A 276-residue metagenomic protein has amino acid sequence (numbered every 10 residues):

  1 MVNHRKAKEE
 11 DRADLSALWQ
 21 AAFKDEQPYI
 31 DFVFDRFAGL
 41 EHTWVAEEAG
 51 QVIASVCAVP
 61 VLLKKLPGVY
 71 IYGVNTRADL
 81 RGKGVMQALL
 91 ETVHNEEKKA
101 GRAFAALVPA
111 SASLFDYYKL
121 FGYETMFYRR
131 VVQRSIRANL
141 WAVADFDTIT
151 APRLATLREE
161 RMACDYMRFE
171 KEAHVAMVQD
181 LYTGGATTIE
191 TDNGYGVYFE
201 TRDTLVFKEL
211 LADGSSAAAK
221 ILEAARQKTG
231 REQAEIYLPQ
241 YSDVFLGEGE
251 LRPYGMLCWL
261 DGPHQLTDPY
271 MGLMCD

Functional and structural regions predicted by a protein language model:
M1-H4: Extreme N-terminal starter segment of soluble prokaryotic enzymes
R12, A17-L63, E160-T187: Active-site rim helix/loop that mediates acceptor-substrate recognition in acyltransferases
V45, Q51-P60, G68-N75, A106 (+1 more regions): Conserved beta-strand in the GNAT
S55-V61, L66-V93, A100: Long, hydrophobic/aromatic-enriched structural stretches that serve as scaffold segments
T76, G82-N95, L120, S215-R226: Conserved acetyl-CoA-binding loop-helix of GNAT-fold acetyltransferases
E97-A110, G230-Q240: Conserved GNAT acetyl-CoA-binding A-motif
K119-L140, R202, E209-S215, E223 (+1 more regions): Active-site/acyl-donor-binding loops of N-acyltransferases
F121-K208: Amide-forming acyltransferase catalytic core, primarily the GNAT-like/NAT-type and related acyltransferase folds
